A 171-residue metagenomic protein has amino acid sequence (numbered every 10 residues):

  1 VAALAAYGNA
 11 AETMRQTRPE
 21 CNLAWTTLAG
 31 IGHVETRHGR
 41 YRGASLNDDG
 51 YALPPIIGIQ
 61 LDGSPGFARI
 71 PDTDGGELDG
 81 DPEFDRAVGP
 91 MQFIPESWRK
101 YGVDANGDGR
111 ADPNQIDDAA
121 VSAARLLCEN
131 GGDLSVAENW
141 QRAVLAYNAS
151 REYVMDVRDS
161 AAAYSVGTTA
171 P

Functional and structural regions predicted by a protein language model:
V1-P171: Catalytic glycan-binding domains that act on GlcNAc-containing polysaccharides
